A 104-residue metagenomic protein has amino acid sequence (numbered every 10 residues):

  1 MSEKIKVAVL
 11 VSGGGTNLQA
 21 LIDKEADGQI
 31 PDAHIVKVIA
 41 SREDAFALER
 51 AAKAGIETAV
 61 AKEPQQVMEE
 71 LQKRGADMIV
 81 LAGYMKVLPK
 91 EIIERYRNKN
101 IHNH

Functional and structural regions predicted by a protein language model:
M1-N103: One-carbon transfer enzymes
